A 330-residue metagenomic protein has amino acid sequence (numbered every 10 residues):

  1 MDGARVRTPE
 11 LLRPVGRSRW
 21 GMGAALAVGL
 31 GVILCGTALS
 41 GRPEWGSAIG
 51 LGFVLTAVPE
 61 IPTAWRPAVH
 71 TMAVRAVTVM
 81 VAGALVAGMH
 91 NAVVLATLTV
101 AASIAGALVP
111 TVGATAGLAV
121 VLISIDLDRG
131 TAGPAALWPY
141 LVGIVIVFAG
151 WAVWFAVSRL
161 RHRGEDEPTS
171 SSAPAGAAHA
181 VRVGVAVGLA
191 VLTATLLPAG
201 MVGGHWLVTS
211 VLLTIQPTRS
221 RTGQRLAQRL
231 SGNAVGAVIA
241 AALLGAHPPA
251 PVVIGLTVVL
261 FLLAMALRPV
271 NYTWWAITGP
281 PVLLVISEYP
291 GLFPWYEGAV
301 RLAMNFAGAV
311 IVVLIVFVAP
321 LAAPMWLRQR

Functional and structural regions predicted by a protein language model:
M1-T278, I286-R330: Alpha-helical transmembrane segments and their membrane-interface boundaries that form or gate the permeation pathway
